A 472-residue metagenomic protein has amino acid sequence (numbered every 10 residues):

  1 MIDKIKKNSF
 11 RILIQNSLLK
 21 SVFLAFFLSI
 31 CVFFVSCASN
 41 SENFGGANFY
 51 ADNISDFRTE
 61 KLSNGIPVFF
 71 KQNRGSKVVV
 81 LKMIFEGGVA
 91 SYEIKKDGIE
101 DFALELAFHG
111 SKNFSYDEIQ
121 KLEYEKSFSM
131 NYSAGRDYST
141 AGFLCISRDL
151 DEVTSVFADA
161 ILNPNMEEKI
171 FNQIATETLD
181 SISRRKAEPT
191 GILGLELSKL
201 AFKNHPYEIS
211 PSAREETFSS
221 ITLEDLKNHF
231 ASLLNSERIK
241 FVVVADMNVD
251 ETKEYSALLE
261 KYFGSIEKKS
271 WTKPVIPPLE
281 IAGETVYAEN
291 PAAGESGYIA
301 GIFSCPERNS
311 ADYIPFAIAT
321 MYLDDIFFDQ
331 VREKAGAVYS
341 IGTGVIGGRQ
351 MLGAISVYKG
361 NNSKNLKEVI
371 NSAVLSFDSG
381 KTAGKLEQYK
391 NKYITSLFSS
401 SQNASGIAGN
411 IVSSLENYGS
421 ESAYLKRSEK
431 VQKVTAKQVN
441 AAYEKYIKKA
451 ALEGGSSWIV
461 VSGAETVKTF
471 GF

Functional and structural regions predicted by a protein language model:
M1-L19: N-terminal secretory signal peptides that target proteins for export/translocation
K20-F27: Sec-dependent signal peptide recognition, specifically the positively charged N-region followed immediately by
V35-S36: C-terminal motif of bacterial Sec signal peptides marking the signal peptidase cleavage site
E42-R58, K199-I239, V249, T272-P277 (+2 more regions): Histidine-acidic residue clusters that define the catalytic metal-binding segment of zinc metallopeptidase domains
N43-G45, K203-P211, N235-E307, E465-F472: An aromatic/glycine/proline-enriched structural segment found at the starts of mature extracellular/organellar domains
G45-K77: N- or domain-start disorder-to-order transition segments that initiate the globular core
K71, S76-A103, Y116-L162, A175 (+10 more regions): M16 family metallopeptidases and their MPP-like homologs
